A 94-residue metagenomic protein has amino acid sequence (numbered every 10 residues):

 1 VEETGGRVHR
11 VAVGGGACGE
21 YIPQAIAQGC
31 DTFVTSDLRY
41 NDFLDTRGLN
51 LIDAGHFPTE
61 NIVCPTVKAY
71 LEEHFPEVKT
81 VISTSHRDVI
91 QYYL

Functional and structural regions predicted by a protein language model:
V1-L94: Active-site catalytic microenvironments in core metabolic enzymes, especially phosphate/sugar-handling
